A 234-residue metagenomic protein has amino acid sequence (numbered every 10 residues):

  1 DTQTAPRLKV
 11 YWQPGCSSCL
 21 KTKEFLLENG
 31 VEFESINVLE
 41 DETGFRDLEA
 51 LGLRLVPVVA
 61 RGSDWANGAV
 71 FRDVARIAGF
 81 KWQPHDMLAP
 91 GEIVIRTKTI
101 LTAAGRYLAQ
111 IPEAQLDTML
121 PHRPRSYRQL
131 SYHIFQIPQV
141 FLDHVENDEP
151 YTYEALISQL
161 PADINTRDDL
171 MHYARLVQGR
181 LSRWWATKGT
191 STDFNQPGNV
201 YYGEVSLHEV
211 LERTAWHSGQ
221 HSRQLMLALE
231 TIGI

Functional and structural regions predicted by a protein language model:
D1-E32: Local sequence-structure signature of Cys/Sec-based thiol-disulfide redox active-site neighborhoods
L20-L27, E49, G105, S182: Class I S-adenosyl-L-methionine
V31-G44: Thiol-based oxidoreductase modules, predominantly thioredoxin-like and allied folds used for disulfide exchange
E42-A50, L55: BRCT (BRCA1 C-terminal) domain core and associated BRCT-interaction motifs
L55-N67: A short, hydrophobic beta-strand/beta-hairpin element that forms part of a small beta-sheet core
V70, A75-K98, I137-R180, W184 (+2 more regions): Short, helix-capping/interhelical loops that line the mouth of catalytic, cofactor-, or ligand-binding pockets
T99-Y107, L130: Charged/polar low-complexity intrinsically disordered segments, enriched in acidic residues
Q115-L160, Q196-I234: Short, contiguous alpha-helical
